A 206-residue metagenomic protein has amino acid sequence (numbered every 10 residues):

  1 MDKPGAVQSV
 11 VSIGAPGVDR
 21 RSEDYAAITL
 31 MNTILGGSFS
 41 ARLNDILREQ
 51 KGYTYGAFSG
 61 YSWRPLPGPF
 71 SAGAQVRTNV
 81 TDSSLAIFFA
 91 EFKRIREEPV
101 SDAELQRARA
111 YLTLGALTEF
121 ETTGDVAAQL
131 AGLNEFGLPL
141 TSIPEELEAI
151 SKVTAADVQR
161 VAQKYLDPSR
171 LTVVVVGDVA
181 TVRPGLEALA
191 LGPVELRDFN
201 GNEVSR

Functional and structural regions predicted by a protein language model:
M1-D2, V10, A155-A156, R160-R206: Proteolytic maturation boundary segments
M1-S40, V204-R206: His/Glu-based metal-binding/catalytic segments typifying zinc-dependent metallopeptidases
Q8-D19, N44-A155, Q163, P168-V176 (+1 more regions): M16 family metallopeptidases and their MPP-like homologs
R21-Y25, T81-S84, P184-G185: Solvent-exposed, non-transmembrane alpha-helical starts
I28, N44, Q159: Generic structural marker for isolated residues within well-ordered, non-membrane alpha-helices of soluble domains
F39, V80, T181-V182: Short phosphate-engaging motifs
